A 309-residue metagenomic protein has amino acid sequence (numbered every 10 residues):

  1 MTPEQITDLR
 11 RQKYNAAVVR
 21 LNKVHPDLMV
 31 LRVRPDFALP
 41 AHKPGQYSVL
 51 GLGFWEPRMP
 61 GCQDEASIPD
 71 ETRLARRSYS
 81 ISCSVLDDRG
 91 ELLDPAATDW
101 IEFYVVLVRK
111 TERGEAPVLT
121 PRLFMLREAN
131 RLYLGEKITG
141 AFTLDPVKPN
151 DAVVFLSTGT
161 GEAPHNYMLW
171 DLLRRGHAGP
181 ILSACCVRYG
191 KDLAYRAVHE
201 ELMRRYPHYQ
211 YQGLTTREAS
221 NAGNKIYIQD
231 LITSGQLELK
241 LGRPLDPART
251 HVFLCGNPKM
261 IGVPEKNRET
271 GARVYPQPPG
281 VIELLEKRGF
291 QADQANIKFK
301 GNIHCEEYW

Functional and structural regions predicted by a protein language model:
V18-L21, I81: Conserved hydrophobic positions within beta-strands
K23-H25: Residue-level recognition of beta-strand termini and adjacent short loop/turns
R32-V154, T216, D293-K298, N302-W309: FAD-binding FR-type
G45, G161, N257: Short, conserved phosphate/pyrophosphate- and ester-handling motifs at nucleotide-, phospho-/glycolipid
I81, P164-R174: Histidine-anchored nucleotide/phosphate-binding helix
N150, L173-I181: Conserved S-adenosyl-L-methionine
S157-P164: Ser/Thr-glycine-rich phosphate-binding loops at phosphate-binding pockets of nucleotides, nucleotide cofactors
A184, Y189-W309: Reductase modules of NAD(P)H-dependent flavoproteins
